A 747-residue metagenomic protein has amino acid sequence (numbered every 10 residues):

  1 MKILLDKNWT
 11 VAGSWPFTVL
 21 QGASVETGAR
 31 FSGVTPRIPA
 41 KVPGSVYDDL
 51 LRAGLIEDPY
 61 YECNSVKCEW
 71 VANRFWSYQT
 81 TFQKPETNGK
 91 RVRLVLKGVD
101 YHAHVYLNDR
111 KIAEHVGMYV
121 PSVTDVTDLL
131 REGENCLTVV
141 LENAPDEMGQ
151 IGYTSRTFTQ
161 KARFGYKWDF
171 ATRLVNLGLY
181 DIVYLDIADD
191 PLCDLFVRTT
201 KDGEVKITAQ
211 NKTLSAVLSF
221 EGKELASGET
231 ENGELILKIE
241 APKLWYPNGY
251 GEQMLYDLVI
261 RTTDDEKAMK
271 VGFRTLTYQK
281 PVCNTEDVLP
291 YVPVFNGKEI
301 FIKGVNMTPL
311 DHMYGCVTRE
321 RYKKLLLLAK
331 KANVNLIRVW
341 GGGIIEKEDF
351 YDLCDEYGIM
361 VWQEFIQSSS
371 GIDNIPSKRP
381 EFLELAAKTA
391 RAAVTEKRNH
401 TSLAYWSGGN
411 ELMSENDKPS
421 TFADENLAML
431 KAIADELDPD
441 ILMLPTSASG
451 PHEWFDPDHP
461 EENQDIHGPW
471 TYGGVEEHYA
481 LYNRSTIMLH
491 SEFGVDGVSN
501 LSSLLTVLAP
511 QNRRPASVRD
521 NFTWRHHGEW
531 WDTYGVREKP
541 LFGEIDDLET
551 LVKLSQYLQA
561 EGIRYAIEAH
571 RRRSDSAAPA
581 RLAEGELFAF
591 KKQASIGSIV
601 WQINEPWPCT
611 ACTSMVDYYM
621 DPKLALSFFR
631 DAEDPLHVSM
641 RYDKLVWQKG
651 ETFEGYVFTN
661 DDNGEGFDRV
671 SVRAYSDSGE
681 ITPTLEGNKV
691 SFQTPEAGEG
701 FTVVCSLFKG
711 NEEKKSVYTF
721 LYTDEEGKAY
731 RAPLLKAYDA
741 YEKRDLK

Functional and structural regions predicted by a protein language model:
I3, K7-T18, G22, K41 (+9 more regions): Accessory beta-strand-rich segments of carbohydrate-active enzymes
V11-G13, V19, S45, G178 (+3 more regions): Substrate-binding clefts and catalytic carboxylate motifs of secreted carbohydrate-active enzymes
A53-Q83, K90-V95, Y101-L107, A113-E114 (+6 more regions): Active-site-adjacent substrate/metal-binding segments within catalytic domains of carbohydrate-active enzymes
Y78-T80, V120-T124, G233-L237, N688-F692: Short strand-edge motifs at loop-to-beta-strand transitions and within beta-strands of extracellular beta-rich domains
V105-L107, G203-E229, G650-P695, E699-F708: Beta-strand-rich binding/interaction modules
D128-E134, T208-C283: Extended acidic/polar, glycine-enriched regions that form or flank non-catalytic beta-rich accessory modules
D265-T277, E712-D745: Short beta-strand elements
L336-E356, M360-W524, L554-R573, A580-R581 (+3 more regions): Substrate-binding/catalytic cleft of secreted carbohydrate-active enzymes, primarily glycoside hydrolases
